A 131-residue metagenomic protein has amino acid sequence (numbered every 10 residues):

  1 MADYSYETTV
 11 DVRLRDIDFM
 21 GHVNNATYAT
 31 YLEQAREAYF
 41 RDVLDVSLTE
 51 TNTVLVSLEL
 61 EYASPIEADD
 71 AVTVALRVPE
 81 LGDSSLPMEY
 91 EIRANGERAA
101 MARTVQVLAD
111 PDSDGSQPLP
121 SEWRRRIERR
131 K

Functional and structural regions predicted by a protein language model:
A2-S57, P111-K131: Hot-dog-fold acyl-thioester-processing enzymes
D3-Y4, Y62, E67-A68, P79-K131: HotDog/MaoC-like acyl-thioester-processing domains
Y4-T8, R36, T49, V54-L58 (+3 more regions): A generic structural signal for short beta-strands and their flanking turns/coil linkers
T8-V12, T30, L60, L76 (+2 more regions): Preference for bulky hydrophobic residues occupying beta-strand positions in well-ordered beta-sheet regions
F19-H22, S64-P65, D70: Short histidine-centered beta-strand/loop micro-motifs that create catalytic or ligand/metal-coordination sites
